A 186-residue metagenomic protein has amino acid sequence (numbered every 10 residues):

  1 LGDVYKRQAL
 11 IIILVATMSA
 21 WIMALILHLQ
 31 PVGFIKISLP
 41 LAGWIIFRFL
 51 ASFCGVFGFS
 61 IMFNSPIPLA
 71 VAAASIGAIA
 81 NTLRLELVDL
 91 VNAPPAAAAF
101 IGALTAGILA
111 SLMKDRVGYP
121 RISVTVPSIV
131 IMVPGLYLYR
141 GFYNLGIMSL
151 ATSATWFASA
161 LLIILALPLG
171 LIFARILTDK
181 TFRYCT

Functional and structural regions predicted by a protein language model:
G2-Y5: Short, small-residue-biased leader/transition segments that mark boundaries at the very start of proteins
I13-I26, F49-I61, G77-D89, A103-D115 (+3 more regions): Transmembrane alpha-helical segments of multi-pass membrane transport proteins and ion-pumping complexes
L27-L41, N144-T155: Membrane-interface helix termini and inter-helical loops of multi-pass transporters
L29-R48, G55-F63: A glycine- and small/hydrophobic-rich beta-loop-beta segment that serves as a flexible "lid/hinge" or phosphate-binding
K36-A51, N92-L104, L162: Structural signature of hydrophobic alpha-helical transmembrane segments
I61-A72, D115-S123: Membrane-helix interface "capping/anchor" motifs
V71-I79, T125-I131: Central hydrophobic cores of alpha-helical transmembrane segments in multi-pass integral membrane proteins
R121-I122, V126-M132, L136, F142-S159 (+1 more regions): Transmembrane alpha-helical segments and their short flanking loops that form helix-hairpins/helix-helix interfaces
